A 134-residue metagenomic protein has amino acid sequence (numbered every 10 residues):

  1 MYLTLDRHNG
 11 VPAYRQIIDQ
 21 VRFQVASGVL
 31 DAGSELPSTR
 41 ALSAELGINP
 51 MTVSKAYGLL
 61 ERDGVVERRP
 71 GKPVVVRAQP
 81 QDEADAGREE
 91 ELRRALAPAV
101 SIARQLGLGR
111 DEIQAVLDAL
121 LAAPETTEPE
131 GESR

Functional and structural regions predicted by a protein language model:
M1-E35, A41, E90, R94-A95 (+1 more regions): Extreme N-terminal segment that seeds HTH/winged-HTH DNA-binding domains in transcriptional regulators
Y14, S38, K72-E89: Short, cationic-aromatic polyanion-contact patches
V21, Y57-G58: Short, hydrophobic-biased segments on the C-terminal half of alpha helices that form "recognition helices"
V29-S34, L59-G71, V75-Q79: Beta-hairpin "wing" of winged helix-turn-helix
E35-L46, L60: A short alpha-helical element within helix-turn-helix/winged-helix DNA-binding domains across DNA-binding proteins
E45, R62-V65, L106, A123: Residue cluster at the C-terminal edge of the helix-turn-helix DNA-binding motif
I48-M51: Compact, glycine-rich, soluble single-domain proteins
